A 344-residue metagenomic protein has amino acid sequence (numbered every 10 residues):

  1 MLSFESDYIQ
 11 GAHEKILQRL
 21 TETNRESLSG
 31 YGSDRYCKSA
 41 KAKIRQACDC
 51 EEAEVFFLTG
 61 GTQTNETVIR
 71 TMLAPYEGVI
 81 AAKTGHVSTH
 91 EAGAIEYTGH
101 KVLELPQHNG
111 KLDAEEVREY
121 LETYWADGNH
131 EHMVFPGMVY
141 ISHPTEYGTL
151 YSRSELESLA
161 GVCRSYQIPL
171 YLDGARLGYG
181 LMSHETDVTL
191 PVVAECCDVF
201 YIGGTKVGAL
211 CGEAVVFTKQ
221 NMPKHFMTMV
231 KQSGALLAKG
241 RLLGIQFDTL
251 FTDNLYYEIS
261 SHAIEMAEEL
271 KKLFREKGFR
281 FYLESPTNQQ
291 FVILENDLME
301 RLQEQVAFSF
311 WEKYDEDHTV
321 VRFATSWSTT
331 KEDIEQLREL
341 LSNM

Functional and structural regions predicted by a protein language model:
H13-G61, K83-T84, S88, A94: Conserved N-terminal alpha-helix of the aminotransferase class I/II PLP-enzyme fold
T71-T89, R118: Conserved PLP-anchoring active-site segment centered on the Schiff-base-forming lysine
A74-Y76, E268, L273-S342: Conserved C-terminal alpha-helix-loop-beta "cap" of PLP-dependent enzymes that closes/shapes the active-site mouth
G99-G137, I141-P144, Y151-S158: PLP-dependent aminotransferase-class I/II
V102-L103, L170-L172, F281, F308: Hydrophobic beta-strand scaffold residues
H108, F135-P136, S142, L150 (+2 more regions): Active-site C-terminal subdomain of aminotransferase-like
Y151-S183: Catalytic PLP-binding core of fold-type I/II PLP enzymes
